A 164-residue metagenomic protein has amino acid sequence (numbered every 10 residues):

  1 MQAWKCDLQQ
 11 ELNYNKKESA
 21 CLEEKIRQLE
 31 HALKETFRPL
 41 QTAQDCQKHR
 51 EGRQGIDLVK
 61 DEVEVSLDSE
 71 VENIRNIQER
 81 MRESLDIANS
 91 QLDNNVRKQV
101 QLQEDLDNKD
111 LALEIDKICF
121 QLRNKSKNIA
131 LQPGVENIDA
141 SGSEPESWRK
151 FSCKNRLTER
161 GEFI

Functional and structural regions predicted by a protein language model:
M1-I164: Extended, amphipathic alpha-helical coiled-coil scaffold segments used for oligomerization/tethering in eukaryotic
